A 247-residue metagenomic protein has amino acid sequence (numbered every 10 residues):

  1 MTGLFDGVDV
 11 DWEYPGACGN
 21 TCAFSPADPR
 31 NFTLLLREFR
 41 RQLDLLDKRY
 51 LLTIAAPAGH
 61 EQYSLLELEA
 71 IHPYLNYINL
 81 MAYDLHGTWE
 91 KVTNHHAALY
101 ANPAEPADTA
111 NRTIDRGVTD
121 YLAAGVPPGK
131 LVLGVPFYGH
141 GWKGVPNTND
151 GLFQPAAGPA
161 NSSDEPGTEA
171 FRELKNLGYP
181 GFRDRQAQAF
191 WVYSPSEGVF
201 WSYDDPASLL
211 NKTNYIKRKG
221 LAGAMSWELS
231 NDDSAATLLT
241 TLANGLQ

Functional and structural regions predicted by a protein language model:
M1, I71, L122, K217-G220: Non-catalytic positions within long, well-ordered alpha-helices that form the structural scaffold/packing of enzyme
M1-V8, E13-P15, F24: Substrate-binding cleft of extracellular glycoside hydrolase catalytic domains
D6, N76, A222: Receiver (REC) domain switch/active-site residues of two-component response regulators
V10, I78, L133, I216 (+1 more regions): Terminal peptide-recognition signature
P15-E169: Substrate-binding surface in catalytic domains of secreted glycosidases
A23-R30, L45, Y50, R185-Q186 (+1 more regions): Short acidic, glycine/proline-enriched helix-loop-strand junctions
H140-K143, G198, D204-Q247: Acidic/aromatic/glycine-rich contiguous surface patches that form carbohydrate-binding/processing clefts and analogous
S162-L221: Hydrophobic, secondary-structure "cap" segments at the distal end of domains
